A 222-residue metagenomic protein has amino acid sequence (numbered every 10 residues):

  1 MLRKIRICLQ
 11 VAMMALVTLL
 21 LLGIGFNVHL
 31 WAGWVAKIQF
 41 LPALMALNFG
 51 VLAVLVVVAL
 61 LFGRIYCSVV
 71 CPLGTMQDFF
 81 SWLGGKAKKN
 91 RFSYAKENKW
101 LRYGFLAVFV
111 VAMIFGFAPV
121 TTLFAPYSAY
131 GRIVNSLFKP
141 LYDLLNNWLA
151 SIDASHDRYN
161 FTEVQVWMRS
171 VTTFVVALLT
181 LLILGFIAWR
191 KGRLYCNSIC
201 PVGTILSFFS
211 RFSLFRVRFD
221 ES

Functional and structural regions predicted by a protein language model:
M1-S222: Non-ligating segments of multi-cofactor redox enzymes
